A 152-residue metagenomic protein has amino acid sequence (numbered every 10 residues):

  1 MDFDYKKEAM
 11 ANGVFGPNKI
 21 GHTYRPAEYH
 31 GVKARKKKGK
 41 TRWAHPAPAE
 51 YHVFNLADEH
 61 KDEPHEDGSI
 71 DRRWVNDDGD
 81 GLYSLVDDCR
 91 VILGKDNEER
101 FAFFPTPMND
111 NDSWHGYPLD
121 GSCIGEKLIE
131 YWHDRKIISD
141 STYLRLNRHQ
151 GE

Functional and structural regions predicted by a protein language model:
F3-I124, L128-I129, H133-I137, S141-N147: Functional cores of ribonucleases/endoribonucleases
